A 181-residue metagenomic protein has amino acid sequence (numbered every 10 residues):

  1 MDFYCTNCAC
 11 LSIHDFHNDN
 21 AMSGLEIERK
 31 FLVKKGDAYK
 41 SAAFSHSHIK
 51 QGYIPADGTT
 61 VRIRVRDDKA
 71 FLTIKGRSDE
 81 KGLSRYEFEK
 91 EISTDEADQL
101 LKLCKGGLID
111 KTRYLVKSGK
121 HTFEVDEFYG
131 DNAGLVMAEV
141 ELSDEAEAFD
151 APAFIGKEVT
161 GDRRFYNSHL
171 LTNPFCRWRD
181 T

Functional and structural regions predicted by a protein language model:
C5-C10, F16-T181: Phosphate-end processing signature that detects enzymes handling 5′-triphosphorylated RNA and polyphosphate
